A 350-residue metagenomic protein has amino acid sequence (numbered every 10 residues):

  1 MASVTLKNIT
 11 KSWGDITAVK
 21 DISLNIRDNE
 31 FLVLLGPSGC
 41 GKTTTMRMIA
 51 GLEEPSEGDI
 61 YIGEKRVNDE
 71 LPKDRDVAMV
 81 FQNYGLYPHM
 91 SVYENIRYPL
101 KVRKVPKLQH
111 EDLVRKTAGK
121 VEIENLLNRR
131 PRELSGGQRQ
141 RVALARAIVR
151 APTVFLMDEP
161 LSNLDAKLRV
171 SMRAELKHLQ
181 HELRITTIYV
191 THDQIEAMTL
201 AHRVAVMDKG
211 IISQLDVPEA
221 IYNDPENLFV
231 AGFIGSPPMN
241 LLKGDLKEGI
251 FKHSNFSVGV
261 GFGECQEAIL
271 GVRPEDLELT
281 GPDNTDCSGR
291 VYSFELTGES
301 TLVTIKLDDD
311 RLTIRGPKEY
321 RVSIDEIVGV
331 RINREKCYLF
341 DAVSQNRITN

Functional and structural regions predicted by a protein language model:
W13-T17: Short coil-to-beta microelement around the adenine-binding A-loop and adjacent beta1/P-loop entry of ABC ATPase
L35-P37: The feature captures the beta-strand-to-loop junction immediately N-terminal to the Walker
A50: Helix-to-loop junction immediately C-terminal to a conserved catalytic motif
S56-D59, Q109, K209, C337: Conserved coupling/switch loops of ABC nucleotide-binding domains, chiefly the family-specific signature
G58-R66: Conserved ABC transporter NBD signature motif
D69-F229: ABC ATPase nucleotide-binding domains
E226-L270, E275-Y292, T301, I305-V322 (+1 more regions): ATPase nucleotide-binding modules
